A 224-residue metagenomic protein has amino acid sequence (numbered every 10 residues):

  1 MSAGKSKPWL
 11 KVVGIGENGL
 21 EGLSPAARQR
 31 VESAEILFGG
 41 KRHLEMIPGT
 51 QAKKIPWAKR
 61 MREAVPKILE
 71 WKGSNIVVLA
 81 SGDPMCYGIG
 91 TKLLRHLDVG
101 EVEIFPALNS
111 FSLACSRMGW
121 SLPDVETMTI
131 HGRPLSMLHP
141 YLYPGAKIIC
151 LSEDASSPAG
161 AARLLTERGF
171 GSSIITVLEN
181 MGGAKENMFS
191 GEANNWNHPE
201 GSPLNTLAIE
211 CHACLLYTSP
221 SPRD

Functional and structural regions predicted by a protein language model:
M1-F105, S112-L113, R133-L135, L142: Class I S-adenosyl-L-methionine
S2-P8, V12-V13, S112-L216: Beta-strand/loop-alpha-helix module characteristic of Rossmann-like adenine-cofactor folds
C86, S156, D224: Short, glycine/acidic-enriched loop or turn micro-motifs at the edges of active sites
H96, R117, S221: Active-site catalytic microenvironments for nucleophilic, acid-base chemistry
Y217-D224: Conserved small/polar residues in nucleotide/adenosyl-binding loops
